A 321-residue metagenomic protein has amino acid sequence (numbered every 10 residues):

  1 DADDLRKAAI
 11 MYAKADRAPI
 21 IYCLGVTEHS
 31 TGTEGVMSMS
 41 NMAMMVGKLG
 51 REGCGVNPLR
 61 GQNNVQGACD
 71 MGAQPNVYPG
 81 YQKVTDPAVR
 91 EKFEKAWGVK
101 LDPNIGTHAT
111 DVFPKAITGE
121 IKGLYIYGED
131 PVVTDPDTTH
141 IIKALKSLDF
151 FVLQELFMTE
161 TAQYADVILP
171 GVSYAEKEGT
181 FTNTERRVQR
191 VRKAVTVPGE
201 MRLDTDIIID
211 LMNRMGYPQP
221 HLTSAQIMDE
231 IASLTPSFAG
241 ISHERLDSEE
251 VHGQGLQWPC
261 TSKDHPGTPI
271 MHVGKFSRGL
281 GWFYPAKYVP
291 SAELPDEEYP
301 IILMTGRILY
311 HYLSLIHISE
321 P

Functional and structural regions predicted by a protein language model:
D1-E52, P58-G240, R307-S319: Non-catalytic alpha/beta scaffold blocks inside enzyme catalytic domains
C69, S224-L315: Long, low-complexity segments enriched in small/aliphatic residues
